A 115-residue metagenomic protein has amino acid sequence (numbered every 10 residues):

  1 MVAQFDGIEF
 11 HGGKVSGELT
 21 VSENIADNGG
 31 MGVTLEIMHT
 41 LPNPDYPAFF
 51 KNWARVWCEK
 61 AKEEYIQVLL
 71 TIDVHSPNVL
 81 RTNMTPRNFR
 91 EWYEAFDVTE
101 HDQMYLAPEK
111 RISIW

Functional and structural regions predicted by a protein language model:
M1-W115: Zinc-dependent metallohydrolase catalytic domains
